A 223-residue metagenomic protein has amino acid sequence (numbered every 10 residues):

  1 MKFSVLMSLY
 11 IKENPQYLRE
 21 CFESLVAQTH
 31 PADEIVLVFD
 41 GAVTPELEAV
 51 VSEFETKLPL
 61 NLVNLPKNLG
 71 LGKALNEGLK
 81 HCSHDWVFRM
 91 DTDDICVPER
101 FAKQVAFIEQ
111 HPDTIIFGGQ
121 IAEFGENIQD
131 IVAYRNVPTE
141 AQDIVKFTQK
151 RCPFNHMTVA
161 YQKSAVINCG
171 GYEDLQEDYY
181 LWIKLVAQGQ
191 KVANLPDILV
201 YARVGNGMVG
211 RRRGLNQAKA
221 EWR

Functional and structural regions predicted by a protein language model:
K2-S4, V26-L37, K57-N61: Short loop->beta transition adjacent to catalytic acidic/histidine clusters or analogous donor-positioning motifs
S8, P138-L215: Conserved nucleotide-sugar donor-binding catalytic segment
K12-A27: Short, well-formed alpha-helical segments that are part of the catalytic scaffolds of diverse glycosyltransferases
P31, F39-E48, K67, D91: A conserved acidic beta->alpha catalytic loop
V43-E53, I95, E99: Acidic helix N-cap motif at the loop->helix transition within catalytic regions of sugar-transfer enzymes
L65-C82, K103: Glycine-rich, basic loop-to-helix element that forms the pyrophosphate-binding segment of sugar-nucleotide handling
V87: Short aromatic/hydrophobic "clamp" motif used to bind/position activated sugar donors
E99-V132: Conserved donor NDP-sugar-binding/catalytic core segment of glycosyltransferases
